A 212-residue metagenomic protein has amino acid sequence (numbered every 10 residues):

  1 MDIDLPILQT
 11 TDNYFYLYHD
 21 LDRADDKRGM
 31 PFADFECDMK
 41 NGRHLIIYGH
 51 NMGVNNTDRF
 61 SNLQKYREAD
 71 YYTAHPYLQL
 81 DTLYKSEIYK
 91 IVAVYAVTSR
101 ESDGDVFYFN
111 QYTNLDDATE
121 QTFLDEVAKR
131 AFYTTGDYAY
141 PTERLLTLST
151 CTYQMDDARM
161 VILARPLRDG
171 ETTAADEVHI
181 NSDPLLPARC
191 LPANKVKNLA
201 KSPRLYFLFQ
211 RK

Functional and structural regions predicted by a protein language model:
M1-F209: Solvent-exposed, non-transmembrane regions of membrane-associated and secreted proteins
